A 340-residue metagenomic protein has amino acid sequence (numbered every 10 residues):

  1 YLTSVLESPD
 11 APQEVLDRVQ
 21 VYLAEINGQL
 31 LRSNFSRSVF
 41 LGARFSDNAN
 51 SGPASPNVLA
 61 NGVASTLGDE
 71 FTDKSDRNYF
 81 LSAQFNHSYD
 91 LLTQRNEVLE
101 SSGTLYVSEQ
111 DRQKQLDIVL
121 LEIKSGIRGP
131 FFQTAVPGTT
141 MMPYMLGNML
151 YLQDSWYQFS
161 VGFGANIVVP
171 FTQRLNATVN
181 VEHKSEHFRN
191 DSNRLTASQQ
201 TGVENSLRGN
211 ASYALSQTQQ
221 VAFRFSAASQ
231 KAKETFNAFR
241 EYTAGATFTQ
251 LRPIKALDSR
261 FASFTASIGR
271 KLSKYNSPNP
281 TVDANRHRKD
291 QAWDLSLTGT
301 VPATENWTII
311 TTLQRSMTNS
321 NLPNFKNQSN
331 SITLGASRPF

Functional and structural regions predicted by a protein language model:
Y1-F340: Gram-negative and organellar
